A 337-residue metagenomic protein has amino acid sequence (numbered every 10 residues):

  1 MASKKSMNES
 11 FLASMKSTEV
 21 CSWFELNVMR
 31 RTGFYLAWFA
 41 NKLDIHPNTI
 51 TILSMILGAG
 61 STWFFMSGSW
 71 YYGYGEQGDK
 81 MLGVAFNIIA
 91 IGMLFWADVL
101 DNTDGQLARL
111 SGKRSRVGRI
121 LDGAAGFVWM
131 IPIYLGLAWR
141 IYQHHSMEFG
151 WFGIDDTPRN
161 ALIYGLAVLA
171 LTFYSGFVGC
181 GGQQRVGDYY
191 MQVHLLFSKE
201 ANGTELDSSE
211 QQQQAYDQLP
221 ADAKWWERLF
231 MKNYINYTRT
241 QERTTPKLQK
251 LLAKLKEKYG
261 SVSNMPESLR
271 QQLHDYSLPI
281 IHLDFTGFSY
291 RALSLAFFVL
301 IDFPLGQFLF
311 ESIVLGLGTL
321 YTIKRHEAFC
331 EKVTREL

Functional and structural regions predicted by a protein language model:
M1-T32, G179, Y189-L337: C-terminal membrane-associated helical module and adjoining short loops/tails
M29-L43: A short amphipathic helical element positioned immediately N-terminal to and/or at the very start of a transmembrane
Y35, N102, Q106, L110 (+1 more regions): Membrane-spanning helices that line or support transport/gating and their immediate boundary helices in channels
P47-M55, D122-M130, I280-S289: Select subsegments of transmembrane alpha-helices in polytopic membrane proteins, especially boundary-proximal
P47-V117, M130-Y134, G165-G179: Membrane-embedded alpha-helical segments that form the functional core of polytopic membrane enzymes, especially those
G58, T62-M66, I133, L137-R140 (+3 more regions): Structural signal for membrane-spanning alpha-helices in multi-pass inner-membrane proteins, emphasizing helix cores
E76-Q77, H145-N160: Membrane-interfacial helical/loop segments at transmembrane boundaries in membrane proteins
A138, I154-H194, E200: Alpha-helical transmembrane segments
